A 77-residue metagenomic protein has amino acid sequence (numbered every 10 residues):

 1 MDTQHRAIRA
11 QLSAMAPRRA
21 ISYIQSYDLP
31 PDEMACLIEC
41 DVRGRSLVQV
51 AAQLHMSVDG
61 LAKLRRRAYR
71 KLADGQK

Functional and structural regions predicted by a protein language model:
L12-S26: Short, Lys/Arg-enriched N-terminal segment that forms or immediately precedes the first helix of a structured domain
S26-E33: Short helix-coil-helix linker/hinge
A35-L37: Short alpha-helical "packing" element that flanks the helix-turn-helix/winged-helix DNA-binding module
C40-V42: Short amphipathic helical patch at the helix-1/turn junction of helix-turn-helix
Q49-L54: Short alpha-helical "recognition helix" segments of helix-turn-helix
D59: Key DNA-contact positions within bacterial/archaeal DNA-binding proteins
L64-R67: Residues within the DNA-recognition helix of helix-turn-helix
Y69-K77: Short, Lys/Arg-enriched C-terminal cap helix and immediately downstream tail that follows
